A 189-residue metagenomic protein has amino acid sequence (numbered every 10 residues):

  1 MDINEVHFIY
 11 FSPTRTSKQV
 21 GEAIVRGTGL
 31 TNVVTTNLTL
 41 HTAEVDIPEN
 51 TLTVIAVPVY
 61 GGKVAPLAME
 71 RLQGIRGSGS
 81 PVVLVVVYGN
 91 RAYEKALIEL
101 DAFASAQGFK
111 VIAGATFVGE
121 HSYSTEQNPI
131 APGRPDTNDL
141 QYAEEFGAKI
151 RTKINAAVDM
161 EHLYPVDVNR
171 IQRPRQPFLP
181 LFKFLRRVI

Functional and structural regions predicted by a protein language model:
M1-F8, S12-T39, A43-R186: FMN-binding flavodoxin-like domain, especially the glycine-rich phosphate-binding loop
I189: Iron-sulfur cluster-binding cysteine motifs and their immediate structural context in ferredoxin-like electron-transfer
